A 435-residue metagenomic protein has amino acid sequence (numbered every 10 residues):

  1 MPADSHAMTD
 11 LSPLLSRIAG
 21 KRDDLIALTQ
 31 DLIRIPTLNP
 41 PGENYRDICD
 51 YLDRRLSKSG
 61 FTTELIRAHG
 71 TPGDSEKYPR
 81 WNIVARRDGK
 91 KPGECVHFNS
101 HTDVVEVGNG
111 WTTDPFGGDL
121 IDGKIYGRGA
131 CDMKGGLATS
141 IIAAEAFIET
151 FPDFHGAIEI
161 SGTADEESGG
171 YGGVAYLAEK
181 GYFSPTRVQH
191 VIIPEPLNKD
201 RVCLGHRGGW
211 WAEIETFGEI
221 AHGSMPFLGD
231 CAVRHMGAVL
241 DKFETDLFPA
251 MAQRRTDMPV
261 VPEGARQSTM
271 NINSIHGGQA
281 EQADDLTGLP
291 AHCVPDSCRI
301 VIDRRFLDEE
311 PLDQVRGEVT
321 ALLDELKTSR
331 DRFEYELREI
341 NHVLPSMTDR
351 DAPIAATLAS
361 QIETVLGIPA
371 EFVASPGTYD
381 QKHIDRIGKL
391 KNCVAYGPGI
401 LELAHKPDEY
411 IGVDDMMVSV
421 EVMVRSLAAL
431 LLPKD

Functional and structural regions predicted by a protein language model:
P2-P13, G20, G60, T102 (+6 more regions): Secretory-pathway/membrane protein signature
D4-I125, E149-F154, I400: Acidic/His- and Gly-rich active-site-bordering loop/insert found across diverse amide/peptide-bond hydrolases
R17, A27-D31, I35, Y51 (+8 more regions): Generic non-transmembrane alpha-helical segments
F61, K91, M251-Q282, E334-D435: An extended, acidic, His-containing surface patch that forms the Zn2+-binding/catalytic region of metallohydrolases
R87, T216, R304-F306: Hydrophobic beta-strand positions in extracellular immunoglobulin-like domains
G108, P152, C203-G209, A291-P295 (+1 more regions): Short glycine/proline-enriched loop/turn "hinge" motifs that connect secondary-structure elements and lie
I125, A130-C131, G135-L247, G264-R266 (+2 more regions): Fold-level recognition of mixed alpha/beta catalytic cores in primary-metabolism enzymes, strongest
L204, G223-L286, A291-V294, D308-E334: Acidic-enriched catalytic cores of C-N bond-cleaving enzymes acting on peptides and small amides
